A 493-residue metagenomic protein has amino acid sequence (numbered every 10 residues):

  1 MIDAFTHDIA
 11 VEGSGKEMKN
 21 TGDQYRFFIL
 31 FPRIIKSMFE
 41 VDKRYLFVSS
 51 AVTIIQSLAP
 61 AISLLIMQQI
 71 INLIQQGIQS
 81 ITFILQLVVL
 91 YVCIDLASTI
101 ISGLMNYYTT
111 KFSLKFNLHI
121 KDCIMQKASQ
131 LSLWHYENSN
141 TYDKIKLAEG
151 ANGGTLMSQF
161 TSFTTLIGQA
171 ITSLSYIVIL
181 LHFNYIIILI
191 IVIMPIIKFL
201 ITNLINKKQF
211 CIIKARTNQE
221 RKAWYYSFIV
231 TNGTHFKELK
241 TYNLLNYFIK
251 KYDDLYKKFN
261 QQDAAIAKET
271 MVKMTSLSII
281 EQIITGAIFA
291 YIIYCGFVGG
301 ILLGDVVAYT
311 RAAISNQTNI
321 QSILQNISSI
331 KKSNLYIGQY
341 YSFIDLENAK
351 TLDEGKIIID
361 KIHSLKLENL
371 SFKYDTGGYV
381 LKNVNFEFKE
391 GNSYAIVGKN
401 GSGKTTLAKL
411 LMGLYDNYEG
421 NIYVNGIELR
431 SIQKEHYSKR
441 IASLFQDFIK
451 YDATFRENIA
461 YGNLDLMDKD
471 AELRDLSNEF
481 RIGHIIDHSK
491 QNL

Functional and structural regions predicted by a protein language model:
M1-A59, S80-Q86, M105-T109, Q126 (+3 more regions): Membrane-integrated ABC transporters
V11-N20, C123-G154, R216-K251, S342-E354 (+2 more regions): Short intracellular "coupling" helices and adjacent cytoplasmic loop segments at the cytosolic face of multi-pass
N20, S63-M67, D95-E137, T141 (+4 more regions): Juxtamembrane helix-loop junctions of ABC transporter transmembrane domains
E40, L147-Q159, C211-N218, F228-T231 (+6 more regions): An intracellular "coupling" helix at the cytosolic face of ABC transporter transmembrane type-1 domains
R44-L65, L87, Y91, L156-L166 (+5 more regions): Alpha-helical segments in transporter systems
L46-I101, V178-Q209, A287, G299-L303: Transmembrane helix-loop-helix hairpins at lipid-water interfaces of multipass membrane proteins, especially the type-1
L244, I288, V307-D345: Cytosolic ends of transmembrane helices, especially the final helix of ABC transmembrane type-1 domains
L352, I358-L493: ABC-type nucleotide-binding domain
